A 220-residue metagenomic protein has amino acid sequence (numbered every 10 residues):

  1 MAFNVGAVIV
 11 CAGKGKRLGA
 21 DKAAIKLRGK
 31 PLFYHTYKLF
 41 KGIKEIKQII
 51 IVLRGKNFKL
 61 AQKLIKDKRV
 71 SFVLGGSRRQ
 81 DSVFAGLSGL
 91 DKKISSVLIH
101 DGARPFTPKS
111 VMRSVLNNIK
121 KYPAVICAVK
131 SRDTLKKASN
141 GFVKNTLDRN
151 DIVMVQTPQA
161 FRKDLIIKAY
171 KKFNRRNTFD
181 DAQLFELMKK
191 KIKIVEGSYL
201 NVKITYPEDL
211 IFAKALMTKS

Functional and structural regions predicted by a protein language model:
A2-F58: N-terminal glycine-rich phosphate-binding loop and ensuing alpha1 helix
F3, V153-S220: Conserved alpha/beta core of the MobA/IspD/sugar-nucleotide pyrophosphorylase nucleotidyltransferase superfamily
V8-A12, V52, H100, C127-K130 (+1 more regions): Short beta-strand segments
I9, F33, G86, H100-D101 (+3 more regions): Residue-level signal for inorganic ion chemistry
Y34-K93, F173-R176: Conserved N-terminal catalytic core of the sugar/cofactor nucleotidyltransferase
K47-I49, S96, P123-A124, K191: Residues at the starts of beta-strands that form the adenosine-phosphate
R79-F142, Q156: Conserved beta-loop-beta/alpha segment of the NTase-like Rossmann-fold superfamily that binds/positions NTPs
N145-V155: A recurrent flexible, glycine/aromatic-enriched loop bordering the glycosyltransferase active site that acts as
